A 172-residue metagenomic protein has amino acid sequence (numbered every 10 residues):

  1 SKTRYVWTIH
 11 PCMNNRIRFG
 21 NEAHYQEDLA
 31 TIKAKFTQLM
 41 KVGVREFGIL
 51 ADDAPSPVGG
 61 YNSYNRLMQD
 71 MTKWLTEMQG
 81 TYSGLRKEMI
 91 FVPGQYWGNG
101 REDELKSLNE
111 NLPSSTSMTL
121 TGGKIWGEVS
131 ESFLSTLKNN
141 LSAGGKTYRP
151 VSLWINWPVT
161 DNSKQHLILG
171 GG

Functional and structural regions predicted by a protein language model:
S1-Y82, K87: Substrate-binding cleft of carbohydrate-active enzyme catalytic domains
A54-G172: Catalytic-core regions of glycoside hydrolase
